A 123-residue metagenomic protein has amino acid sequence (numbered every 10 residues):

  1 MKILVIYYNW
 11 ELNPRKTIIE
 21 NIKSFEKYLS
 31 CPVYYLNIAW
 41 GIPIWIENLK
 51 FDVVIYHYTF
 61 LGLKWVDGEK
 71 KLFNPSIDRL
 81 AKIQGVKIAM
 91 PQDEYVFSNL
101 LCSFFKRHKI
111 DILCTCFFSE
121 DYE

Functional and structural regions predicted by a protein language model:
L4-E123: Extended catalytic core of nucleotide-activated donor transferases of GT-like folds
